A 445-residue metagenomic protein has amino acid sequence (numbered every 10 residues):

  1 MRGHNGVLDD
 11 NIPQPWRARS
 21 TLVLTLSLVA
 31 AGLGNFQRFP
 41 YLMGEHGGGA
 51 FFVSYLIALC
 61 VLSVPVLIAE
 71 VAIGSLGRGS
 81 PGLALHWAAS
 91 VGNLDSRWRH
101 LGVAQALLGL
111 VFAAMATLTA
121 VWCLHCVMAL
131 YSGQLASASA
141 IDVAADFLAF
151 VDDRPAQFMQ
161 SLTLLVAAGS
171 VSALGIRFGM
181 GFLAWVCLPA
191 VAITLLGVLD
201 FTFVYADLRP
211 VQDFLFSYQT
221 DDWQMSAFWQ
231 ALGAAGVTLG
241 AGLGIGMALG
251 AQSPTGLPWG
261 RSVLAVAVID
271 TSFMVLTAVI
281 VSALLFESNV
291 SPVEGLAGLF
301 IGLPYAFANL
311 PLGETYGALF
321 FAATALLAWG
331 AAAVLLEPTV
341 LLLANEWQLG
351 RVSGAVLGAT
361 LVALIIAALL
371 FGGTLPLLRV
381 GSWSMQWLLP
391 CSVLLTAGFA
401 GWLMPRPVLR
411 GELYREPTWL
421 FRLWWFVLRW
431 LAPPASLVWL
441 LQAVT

Functional and structural regions predicted by a protein language model:
M1-Q37, V66-V71, S75-H100, P254-P258 (+1 more regions): Membrane-interface "cap" regions at the ends of multi-pass membrane proteins
D9-W16, G181-W329, S353-G354: Membrane-embedded translocation segments of transport machinery
D10-Q14, L42-H46, L76, P81-A104 (+6 more regions): Inter-helical loop and helix-membrane interface segments of multi-pass membrane transporters/permeases
P15-T25, V29, F158, I269-V275 (+5 more regions): Loop-to-transmembrane helix boundary motifs in multi-pass membrane proteins
R17, L24-G34, F112, A116 (+7 more regions): Hydrophobic, membrane-embedded alpha-helices of multi-pass small-molecule transporters
R38-A58, A72-G77, G179-C187, R261 (+5 more regions): Transmembrane helix-loop boundary segments of multi-pass membrane transporters
L101-L108, L343-T360, S382-L440: C-terminal membrane-solvent junction of multi-pass transporters and transport-like membrane proteins
A113-A138, A192-L215, A283, I365-L369 (+2 more regions): Hydrophobic alpha-helical segments and their helix-loop junctions in multi-pass secondary transporters
